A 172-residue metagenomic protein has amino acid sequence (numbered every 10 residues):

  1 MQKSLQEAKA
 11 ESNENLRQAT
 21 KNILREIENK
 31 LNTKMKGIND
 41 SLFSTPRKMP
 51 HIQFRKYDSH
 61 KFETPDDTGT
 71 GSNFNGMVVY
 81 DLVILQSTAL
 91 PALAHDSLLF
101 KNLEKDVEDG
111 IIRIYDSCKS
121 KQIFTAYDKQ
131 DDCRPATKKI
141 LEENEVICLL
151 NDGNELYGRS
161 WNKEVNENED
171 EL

Functional and structural regions predicted by a protein language model:
M1-K61, S87-L90, S120: Extended, charged coiled-coil "arm/hinge" scaffolds of SMC/Rad50-like chromosome-maintenance ATPases and other large
S59-T70: A short glycine/serine-rich beta->alpha loop
P65, D81-L82, I111-R113: Generic recognition of flexible, low-complexity loop/linker segments
G69-F74, N102-V107: Active-site-adjacent loop/helix micro-motif of nuclease/hydrolase catalytic cores
G71-A92: GG-anchored amphipathic helix commonly corresponding to the ABC/SMC/Rad50 NBD signature/C-loop
P91-L103: Conserved P-loop NTPase "ATPase switch" module shared by AAA+ and STAND
E108-L172: C-terminal lobe/lid and adjacent interdomain/linker elements of RecA-like ASCE P-loop ATPase modules
